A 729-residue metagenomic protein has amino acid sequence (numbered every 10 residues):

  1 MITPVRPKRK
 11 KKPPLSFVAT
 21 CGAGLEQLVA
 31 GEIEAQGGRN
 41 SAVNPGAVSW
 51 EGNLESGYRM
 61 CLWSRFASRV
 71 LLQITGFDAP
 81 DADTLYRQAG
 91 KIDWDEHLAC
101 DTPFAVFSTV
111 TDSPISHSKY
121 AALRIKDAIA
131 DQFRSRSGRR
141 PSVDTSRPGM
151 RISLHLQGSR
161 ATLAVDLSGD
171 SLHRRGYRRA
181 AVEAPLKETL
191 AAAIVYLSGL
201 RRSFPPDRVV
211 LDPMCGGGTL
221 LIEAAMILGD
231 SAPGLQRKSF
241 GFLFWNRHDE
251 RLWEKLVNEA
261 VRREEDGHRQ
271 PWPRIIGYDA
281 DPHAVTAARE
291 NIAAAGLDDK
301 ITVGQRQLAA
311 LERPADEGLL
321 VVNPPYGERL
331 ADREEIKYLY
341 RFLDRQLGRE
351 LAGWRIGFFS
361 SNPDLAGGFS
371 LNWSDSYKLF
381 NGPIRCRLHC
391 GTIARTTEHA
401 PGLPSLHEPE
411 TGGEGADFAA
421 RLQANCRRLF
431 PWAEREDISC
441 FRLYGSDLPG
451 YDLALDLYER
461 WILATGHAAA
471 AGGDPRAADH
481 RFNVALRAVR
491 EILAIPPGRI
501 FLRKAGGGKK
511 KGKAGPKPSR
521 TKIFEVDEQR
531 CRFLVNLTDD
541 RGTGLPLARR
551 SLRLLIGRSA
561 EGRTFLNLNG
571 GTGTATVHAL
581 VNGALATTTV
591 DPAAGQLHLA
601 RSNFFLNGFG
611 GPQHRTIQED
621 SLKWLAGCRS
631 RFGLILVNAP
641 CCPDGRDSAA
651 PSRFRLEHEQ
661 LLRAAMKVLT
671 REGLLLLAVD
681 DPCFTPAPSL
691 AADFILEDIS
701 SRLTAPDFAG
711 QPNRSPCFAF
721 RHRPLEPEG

Functional and structural regions predicted by a protein language model:
I2, K8-G38, A42-V43, A47-A67 (+7 more regions): S-adenosyl-L-methionine
A23, S64-L72, F380-R387, T392-R481: Polybasic, low-complexity RNA-engagement segments
N44-F107, R460: Conserved AdoMet
Q88-A180, C440-D456, L463, A478-P546 (+1 more regions): Non-catalytic substrate-recognition/targeting regions of SAM-dependent transferases
L186-E312, E335, L552-G611, Q618-S621: Conserved S-adenosyl-L-methionine
I227, A295, Q346-E350, A664-R671 (+1 more regions): Conserved helix-to-beta-strand junction in the class I
Q307-G402, G673-G729: C-terminal catalytic and target-recognition region of SAM-dependent MTase-like enzymes, primarily methyltransferases
L311-L319, A626-L636: A short acidic, Gly/Pro-enriched loop at the edge of an enzyme's catalytic core that lines a small-molecule cofactor
